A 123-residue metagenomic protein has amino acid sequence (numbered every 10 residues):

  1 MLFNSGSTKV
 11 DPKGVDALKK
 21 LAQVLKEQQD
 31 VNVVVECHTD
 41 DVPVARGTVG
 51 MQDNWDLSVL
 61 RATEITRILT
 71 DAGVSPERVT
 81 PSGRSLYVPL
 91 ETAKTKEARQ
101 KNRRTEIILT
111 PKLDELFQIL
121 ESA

Functional and structural regions predicted by a protein language model:
N4-D16, K20, V24-Q28, H38-L120: Periplasmic OmpA-like peptidoglycan-binding domain that tethers envelope proteins to the cell wall
A123: Short, cationic low-complexity segments
